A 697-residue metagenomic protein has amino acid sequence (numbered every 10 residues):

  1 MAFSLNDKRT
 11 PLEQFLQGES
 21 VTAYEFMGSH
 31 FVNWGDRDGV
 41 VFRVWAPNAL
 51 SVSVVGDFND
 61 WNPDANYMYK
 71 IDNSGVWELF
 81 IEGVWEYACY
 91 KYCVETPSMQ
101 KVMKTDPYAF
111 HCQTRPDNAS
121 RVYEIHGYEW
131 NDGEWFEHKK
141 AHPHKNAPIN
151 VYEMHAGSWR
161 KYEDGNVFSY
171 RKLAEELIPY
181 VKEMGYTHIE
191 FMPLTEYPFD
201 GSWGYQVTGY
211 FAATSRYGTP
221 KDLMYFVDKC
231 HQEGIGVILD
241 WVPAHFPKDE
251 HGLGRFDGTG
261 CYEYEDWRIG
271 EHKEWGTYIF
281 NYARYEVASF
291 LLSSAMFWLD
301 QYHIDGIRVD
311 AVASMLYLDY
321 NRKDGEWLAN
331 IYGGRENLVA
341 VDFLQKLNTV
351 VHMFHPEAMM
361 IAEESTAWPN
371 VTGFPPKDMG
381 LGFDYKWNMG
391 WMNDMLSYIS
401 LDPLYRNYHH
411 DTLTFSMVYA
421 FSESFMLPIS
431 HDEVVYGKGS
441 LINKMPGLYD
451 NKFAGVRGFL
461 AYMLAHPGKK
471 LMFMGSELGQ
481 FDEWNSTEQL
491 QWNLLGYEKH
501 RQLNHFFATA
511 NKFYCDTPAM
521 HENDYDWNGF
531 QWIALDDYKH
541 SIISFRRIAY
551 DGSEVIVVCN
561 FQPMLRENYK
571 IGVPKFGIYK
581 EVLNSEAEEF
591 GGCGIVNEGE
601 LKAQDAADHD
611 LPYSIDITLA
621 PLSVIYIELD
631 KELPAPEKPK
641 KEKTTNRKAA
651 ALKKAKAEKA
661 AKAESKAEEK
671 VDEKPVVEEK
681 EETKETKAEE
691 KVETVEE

Functional and structural regions predicted by a protein language model:
M1-R37, V41, I71-E153, S158-G165 (+5 more regions): The feature marks proteins involved in alpha-glucan
V44, Y92, M154, V181 (+11 more regions): Conserved, mostly hydrophobic/aromatic
W45-V52, P574-G577: Short proline/glycine-enriched turn/loop motifs at strand-loop junctions of beta-rich domains
E86-Y90, E598-E637: C-terminal beta-strand-rich structural cap/linker in extracellular carbohydrate-active enzymes
Q113, G133-I149, H155-R335: Substrate-binding/active-site clefts of carbohydrate-active enzymes
H303-D305, Y320-Q489, L494, C515-I571 (+2 more regions): Conserved alpha/beta catalytic core and glycan-binding cleft of carbohydrate-active enzymes
K499-M520: Catalytic cores of secreted or luminal carbohydrate-active enzymes
P636-E697: Intrinsically disordered, polybasic Lys/Arg-rich low-complexity tracts
